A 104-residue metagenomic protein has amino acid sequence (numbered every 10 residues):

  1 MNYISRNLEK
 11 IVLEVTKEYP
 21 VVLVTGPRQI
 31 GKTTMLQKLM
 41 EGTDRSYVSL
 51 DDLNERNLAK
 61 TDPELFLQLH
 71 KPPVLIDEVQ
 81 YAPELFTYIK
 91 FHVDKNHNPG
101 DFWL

Functional and structural regions predicted by a protein language model:
M1-L104: Phosphate-binding site recognition
